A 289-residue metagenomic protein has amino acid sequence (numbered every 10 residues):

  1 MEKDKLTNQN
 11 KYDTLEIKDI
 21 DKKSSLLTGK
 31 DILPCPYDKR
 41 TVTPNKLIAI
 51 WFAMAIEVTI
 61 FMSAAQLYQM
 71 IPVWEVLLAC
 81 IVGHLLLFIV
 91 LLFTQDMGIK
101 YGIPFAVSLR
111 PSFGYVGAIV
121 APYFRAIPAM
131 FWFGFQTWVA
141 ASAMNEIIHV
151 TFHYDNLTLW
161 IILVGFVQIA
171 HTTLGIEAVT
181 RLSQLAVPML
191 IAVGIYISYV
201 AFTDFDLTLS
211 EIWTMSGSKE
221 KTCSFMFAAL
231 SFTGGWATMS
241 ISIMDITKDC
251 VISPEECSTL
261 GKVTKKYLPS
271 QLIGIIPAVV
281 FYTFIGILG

Functional and structural regions predicted by a protein language model:
E2-W74, F225-A228, D249-L268: Membrane-interface "cap" regions at the ends of multi-pass membrane proteins
N8-N10, G29, P36-K39, Y68-M70 (+3 more regions): Inter-helical loop and helix-membrane interface segments of multi-pass membrane transporters/permeases
P44-F61, S198-D204, M215-L288: Hydrophobic, membrane-embedded alpha-helices of multi-pass small-molecule transporters
L47-W51, F88, L92, P122-M130 (+2 more regions): Hydrophobic alpha-helical transmembrane segments of multi-pass small-molecule transporters/permeases
A65-M70, Q95-D96, S112, V120 (+3 more regions): Membrane-water interface regions at transmembrane-helix termini and the short interhelical loops of multi-pass membrane
Q66-Q95, R110, G117-P122, G274-V279: Extracellular loop-to-transmembrane helix junctions
A118-F152: Hydrophobic transmembrane alpha-helices that form the core helical bundles of multi-pass secondary transporters
P122-Y123, H149-L174, P188-Y199, T233-S240 (+2 more regions): Transmembrane alpha-helical segments of multi-pass small-molecule transport proteins
